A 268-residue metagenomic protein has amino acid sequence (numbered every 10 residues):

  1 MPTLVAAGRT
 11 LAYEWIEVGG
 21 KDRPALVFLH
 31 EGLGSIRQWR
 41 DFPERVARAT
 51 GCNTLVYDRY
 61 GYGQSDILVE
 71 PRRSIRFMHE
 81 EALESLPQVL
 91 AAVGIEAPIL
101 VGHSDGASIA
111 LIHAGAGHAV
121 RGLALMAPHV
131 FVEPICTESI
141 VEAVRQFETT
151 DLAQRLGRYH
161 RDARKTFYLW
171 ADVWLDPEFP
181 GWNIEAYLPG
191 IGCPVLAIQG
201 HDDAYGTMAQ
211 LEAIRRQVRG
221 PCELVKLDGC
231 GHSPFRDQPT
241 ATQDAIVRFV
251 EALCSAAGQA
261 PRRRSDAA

Functional and structural regions predicted by a protein language model:
I16-I67: Conserved HGGG/HGGXW glycine-rich cap/lid loop of the alpha/beta-hydrolase fold
R59-A97: Active-site loop/oxyanion-hole signature of alpha/beta-hydrolase fold enzymes
S108-D151: Flexible "cap/lid" loop of the alpha/beta hydrolase fold
I191, A197-Q199: Short beta-strand/loop motif that positions the catalytic acidic residue of the alpha/beta-hydrolase fold
C193, T207-R216: Short alpha-helix in the alpha/beta-hydrolase fold that links the catalytic acid
D202-G206: Acidic catalytic loop of the alpha/beta-hydrolase fold
R216-H232: Catalytic histidine neighborhood in serine/cysteine hydrolases with alpha/beta-hydrolase-type architecture
C230-P239, Q243: Catalytic histidine-centered segment of alpha/beta-hydrolase-like enzymes
